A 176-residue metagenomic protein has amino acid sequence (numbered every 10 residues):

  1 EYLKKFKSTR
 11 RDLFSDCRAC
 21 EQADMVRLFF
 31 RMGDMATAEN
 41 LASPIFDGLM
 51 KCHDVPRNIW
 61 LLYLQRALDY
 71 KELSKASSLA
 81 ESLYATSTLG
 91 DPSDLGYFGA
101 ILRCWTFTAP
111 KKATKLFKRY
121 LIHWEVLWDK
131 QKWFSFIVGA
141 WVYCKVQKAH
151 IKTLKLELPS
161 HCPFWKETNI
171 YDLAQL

Functional and structural regions predicted by a protein language model:
Y2-D16, L41-V55, A80-S93, K118-K130 (+1 more regions): Solenoid-like repeat scaffolds
K4-E39, D172-L176: Alpha-solenoid helical repeat scaffolds
R18-D24, L41, P56-L62, D94-A100 (+1 more regions): The tetratricopeptide repeat
R27-M32, Q65-Y70, R103-C104: Residue-level signature for tetratricopeptide repeat
M35, L73, P110-K111: TPR-repeat structural position
F46, W60-R66: Acidic, glycine-rich loop-and-beta core segments that form the ion-binding/anion-interacting portion of active sites
G99, R103-L176: Long, ordered, amphipathic alpha-helical scaffolds
